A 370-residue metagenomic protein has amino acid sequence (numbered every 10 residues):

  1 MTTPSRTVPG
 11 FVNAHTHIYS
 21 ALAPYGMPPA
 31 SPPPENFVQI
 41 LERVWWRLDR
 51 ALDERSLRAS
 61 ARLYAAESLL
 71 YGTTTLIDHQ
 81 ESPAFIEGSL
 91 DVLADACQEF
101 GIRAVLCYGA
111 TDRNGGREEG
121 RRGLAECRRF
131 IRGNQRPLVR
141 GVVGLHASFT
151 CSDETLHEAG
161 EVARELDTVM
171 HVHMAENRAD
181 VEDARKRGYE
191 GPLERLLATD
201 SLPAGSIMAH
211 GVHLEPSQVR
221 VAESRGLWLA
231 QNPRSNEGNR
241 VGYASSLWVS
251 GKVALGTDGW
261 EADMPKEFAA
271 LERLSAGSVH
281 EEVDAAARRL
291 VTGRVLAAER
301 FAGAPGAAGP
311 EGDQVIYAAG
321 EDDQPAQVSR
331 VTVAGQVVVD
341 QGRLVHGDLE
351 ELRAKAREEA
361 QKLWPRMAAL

Functional and structural regions predicted by a protein language model:
M1-V8, R132-N134: Histidine-rich, glycine-flanked metal-binding segment
P9-A21, V169-R178: Histidine-centered catalytic micro-motifs
H15, G72, C97, V143 (+7 more regions): Divalent metal-coordination and catalytic microenvironments
A21-L57, N114-G115, G120, M174 (+3 more regions): Active-site gating loops and adjacent loop-to-helix segments of metal-dependent hydrolytic enzymes
G26-I102, E126-Q135, R357-E359, P365-A368: Alpha-helical scaffold segments that flank or form the walls of functional sites
E87-G211: Metal-coordinating catalytic core of metallo-dependent amide/deamination hydrolases
T199-D323: Active-site-adjacent C-terminal substructures of enzyme catalytic domains
L290-L370: Active-site microenvironment of metallo-dependent hydrolases
